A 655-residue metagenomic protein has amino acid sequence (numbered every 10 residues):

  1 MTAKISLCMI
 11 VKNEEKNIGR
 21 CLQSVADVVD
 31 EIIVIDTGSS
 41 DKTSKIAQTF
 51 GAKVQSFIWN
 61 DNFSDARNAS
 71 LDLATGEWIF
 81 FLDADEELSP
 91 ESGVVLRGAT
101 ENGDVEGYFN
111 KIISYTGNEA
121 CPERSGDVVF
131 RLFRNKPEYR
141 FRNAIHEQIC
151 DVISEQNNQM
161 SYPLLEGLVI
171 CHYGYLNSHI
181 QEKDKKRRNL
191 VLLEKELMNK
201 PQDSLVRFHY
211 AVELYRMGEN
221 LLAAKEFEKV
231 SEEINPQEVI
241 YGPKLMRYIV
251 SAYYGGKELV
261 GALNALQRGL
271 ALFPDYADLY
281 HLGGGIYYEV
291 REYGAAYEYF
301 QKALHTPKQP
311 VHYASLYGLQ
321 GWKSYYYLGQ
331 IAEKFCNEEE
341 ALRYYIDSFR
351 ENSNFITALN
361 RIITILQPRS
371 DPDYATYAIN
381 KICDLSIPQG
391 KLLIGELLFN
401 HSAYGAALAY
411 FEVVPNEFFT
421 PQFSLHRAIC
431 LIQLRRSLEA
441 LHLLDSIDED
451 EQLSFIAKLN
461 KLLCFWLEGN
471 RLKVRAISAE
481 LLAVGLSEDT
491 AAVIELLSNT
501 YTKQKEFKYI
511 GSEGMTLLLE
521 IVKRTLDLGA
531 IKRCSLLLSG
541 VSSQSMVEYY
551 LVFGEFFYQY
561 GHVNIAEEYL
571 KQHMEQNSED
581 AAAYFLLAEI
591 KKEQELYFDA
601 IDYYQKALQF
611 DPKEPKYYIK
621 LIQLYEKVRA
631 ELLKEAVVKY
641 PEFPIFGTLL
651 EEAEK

Functional and structural regions predicted by a protein language model:
S24, D36-Q48, W59, D83: A conserved acidic beta->alpha catalytic loop
D30, S44-A69, L73: Conserved donor nucleotide-binding strand/loop of the catalytic core
D65-L71, L82, L88-L222: Catalytic-site signature of metal-activated, phosphate-bearing donor transferases, centered on the GT-A/GT-A-like
I79: Short aromatic/hydrophobic "clamp" motif used to bind/position activated sugar donors
L205, I240-K244, D278, K323 (+11 more regions): Start-of-helix register in tetratricopeptide repeats
H209, Y248, L282, Q320 (+9 more regions): Canonical tetratricopeptide repeat
